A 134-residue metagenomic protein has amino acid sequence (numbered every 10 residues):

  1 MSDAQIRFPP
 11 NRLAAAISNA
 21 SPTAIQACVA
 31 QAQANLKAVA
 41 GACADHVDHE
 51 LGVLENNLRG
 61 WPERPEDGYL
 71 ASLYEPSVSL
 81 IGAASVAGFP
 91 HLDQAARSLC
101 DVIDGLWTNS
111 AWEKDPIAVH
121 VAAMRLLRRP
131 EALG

Functional and structural regions predicted by a protein language model:
M1-A38, A123-A132: Regulatory/sensor and coupling segments of signal-transduction and defense proteins
D3-R12, E50-L58, Y74-I81, C100: Short, mixed-charge, low-aromatic patches
I25-A71: Long, amphipathic alpha-helical coiled-coil segments characteristic of histidine-phosphotransfer scaffolds
V39, A83-A84, N109: Histidine kinase transmitter module recognition
V39, C43-E50, Y69, P76 (+2 more regions): Amphipathic alpha-helix face/heptad-repeat signature
R59, E63, G82-S85, R129: Alpha-solenoid HEAT/Armadillo repeat architecture
G68-G105: Extended, amphipathic alpha-helices with heptad-repeat/coiled-coil or helix-bundle character that serve as
D101, G105-G134: Short, Lys/Arg-rich amphipathic alpha-helical interaction segments that bind nucleic acids or acidic protein surfaces
